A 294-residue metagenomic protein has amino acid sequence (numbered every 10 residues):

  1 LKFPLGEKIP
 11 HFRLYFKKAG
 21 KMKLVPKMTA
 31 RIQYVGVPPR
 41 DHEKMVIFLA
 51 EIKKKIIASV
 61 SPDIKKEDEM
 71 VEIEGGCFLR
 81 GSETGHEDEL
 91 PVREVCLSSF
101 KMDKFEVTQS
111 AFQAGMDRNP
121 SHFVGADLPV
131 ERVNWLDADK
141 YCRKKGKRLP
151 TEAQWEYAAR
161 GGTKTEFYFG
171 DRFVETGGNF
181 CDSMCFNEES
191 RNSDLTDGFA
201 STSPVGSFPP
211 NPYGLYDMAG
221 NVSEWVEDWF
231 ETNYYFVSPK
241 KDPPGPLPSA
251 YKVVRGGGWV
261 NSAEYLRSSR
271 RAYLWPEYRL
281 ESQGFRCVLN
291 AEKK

Functional and structural regions predicted by a protein language model:
F3-P62: C-terminal/domain-edge helix-coil "capping" segments
K17, C287-K294: Short beta-strand-to-coil "C-cap" segments at the C-terminal boundary of structured domains/repeats, marking
P26-A30, E69-V71, P91-R93, T165 (+1 more regions): Short beta-strand segments
V37-K44, D103-V107, G125, P129-V133 (+1 more regions): Extracytoplasmic/periplasmic, Sec-exported soluble proteins
M45-L49, K53, Q109, W135-C142 (+1 more regions): Extracytoplasmic/secreted envelope proteins and their assembly/folding machinery, especially bacterial periplasmic
V60-D68, E188-S193: Short aromatic-glycine motifs in intrinsically disordered, low-complexity regions
D63-S121, E131-L136, G220, G284 (+1 more regions): A short glycine-rich, aromatic-capped structural motif
I73, L79, E83-T84, S121-A272 (+1 more regions): Functional-site microenvironments in short loops/helix caps that host divalent-cation chemistry
